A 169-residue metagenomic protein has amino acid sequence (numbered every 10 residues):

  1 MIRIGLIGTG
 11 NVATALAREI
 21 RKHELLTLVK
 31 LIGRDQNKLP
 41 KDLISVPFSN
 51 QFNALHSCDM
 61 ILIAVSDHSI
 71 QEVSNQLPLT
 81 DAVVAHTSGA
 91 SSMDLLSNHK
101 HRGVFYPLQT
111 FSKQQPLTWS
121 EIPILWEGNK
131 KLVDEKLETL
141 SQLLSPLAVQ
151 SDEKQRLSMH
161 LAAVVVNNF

Functional and structural regions predicted by a protein language model:
M1-N50: NAD(P)+-binding Rossmann beta1-loop-alpha1 motif at the extreme N-terminus of oxidoreductases
I2, A82, I122: Nucleotide donor/acceptor-binding cores
L16, L39-P40, V46-L117: Rossmann-like NAD(P)(H) cofactor-binding subdomain of soluble oxidoreductases
R34, V65-D67, E127-K130: Structural motif
D35, G89-S91, Q109, K130 (+1 more regions): Glycine-rich beta-alpha junction loops
P116-S158, V165-F169: Internal alpha-helical scaffold of NAD(P)-dependent oxidoreductase catalytic cores
